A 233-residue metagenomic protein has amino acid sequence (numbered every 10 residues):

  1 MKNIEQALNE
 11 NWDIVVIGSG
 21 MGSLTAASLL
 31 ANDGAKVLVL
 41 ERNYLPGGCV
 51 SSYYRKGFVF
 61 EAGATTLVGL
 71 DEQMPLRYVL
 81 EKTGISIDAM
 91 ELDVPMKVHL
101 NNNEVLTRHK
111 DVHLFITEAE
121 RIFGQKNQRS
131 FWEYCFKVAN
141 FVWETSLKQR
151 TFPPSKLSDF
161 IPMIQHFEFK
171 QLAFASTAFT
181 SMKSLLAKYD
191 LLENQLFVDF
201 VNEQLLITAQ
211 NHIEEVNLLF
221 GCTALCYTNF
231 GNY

Functional and structural regions predicted by a protein language model:
K2-L147: N-terminal glycine-rich phosphate/pyrophosphate-binding loop and immediately adjacent elements
N11, F167-E168, A224-Y233: Glycine- and acidic
G18, G22, L67, K170 (+2 more regions): Conserved aromatic-histidine-acidic binding/catalytic patches
D71, F174-S181, C226-Y233: Short beta-strand to alpha-helix junction loop
G84-I85, T151-S155, F220-C222: Short, intrinsically disordered/low-complexity patches at protein termini and at juxtamembrane boundaries
D88-E91, H212, N217: Short beta-strand
N102-E215: Rossmann-like flavin
E215-C226: Residues forming anionic-ligand binding surfaces in small-molecule and nucleic-acid pockets of primarily soluble enzymes
